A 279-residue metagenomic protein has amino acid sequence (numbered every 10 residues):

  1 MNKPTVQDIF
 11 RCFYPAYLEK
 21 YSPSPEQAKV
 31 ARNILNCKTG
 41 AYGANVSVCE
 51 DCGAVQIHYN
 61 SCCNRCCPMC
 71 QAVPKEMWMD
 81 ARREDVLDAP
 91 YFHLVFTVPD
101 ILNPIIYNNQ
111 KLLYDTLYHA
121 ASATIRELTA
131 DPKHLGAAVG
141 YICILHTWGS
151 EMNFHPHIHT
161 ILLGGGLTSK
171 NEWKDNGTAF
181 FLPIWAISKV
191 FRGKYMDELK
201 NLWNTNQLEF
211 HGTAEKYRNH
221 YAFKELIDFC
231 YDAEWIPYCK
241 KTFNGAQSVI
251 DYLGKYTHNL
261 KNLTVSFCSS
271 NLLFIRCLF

Functional and structural regions predicted by a protein language model:
M1-F279: Beta->alpha loop/short-helix hinge microenvironment recognizer with preference for catalytic Tyr/His contexts
